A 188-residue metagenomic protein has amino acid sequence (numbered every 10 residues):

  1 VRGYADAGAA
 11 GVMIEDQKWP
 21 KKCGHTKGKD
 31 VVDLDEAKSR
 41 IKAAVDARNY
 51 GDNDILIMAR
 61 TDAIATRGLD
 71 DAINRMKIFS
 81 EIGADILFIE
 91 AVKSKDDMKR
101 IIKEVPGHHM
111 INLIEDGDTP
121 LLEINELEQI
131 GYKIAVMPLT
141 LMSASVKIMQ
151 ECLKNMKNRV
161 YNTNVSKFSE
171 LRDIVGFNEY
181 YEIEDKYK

Functional and structural regions predicted by a protein language model:
V1-L139, S143-K154, I183-K188: Alpha/beta enzyme core
N158-K188: Flexible C-terminal active-site loop/helix
